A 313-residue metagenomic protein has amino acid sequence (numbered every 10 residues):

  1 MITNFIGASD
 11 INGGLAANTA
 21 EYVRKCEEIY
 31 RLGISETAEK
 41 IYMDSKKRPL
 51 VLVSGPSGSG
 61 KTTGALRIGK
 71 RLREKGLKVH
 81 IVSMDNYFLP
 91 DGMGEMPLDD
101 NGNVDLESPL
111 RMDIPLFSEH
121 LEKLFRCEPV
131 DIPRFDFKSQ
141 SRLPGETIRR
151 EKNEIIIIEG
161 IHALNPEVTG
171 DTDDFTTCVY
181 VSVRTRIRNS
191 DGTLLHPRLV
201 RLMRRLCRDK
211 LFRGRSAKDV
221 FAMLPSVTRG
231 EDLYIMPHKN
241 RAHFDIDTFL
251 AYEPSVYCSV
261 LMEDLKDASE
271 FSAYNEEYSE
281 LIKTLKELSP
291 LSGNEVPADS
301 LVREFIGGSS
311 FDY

Functional and structural regions predicted by a protein language model:
M1-E36: Charged, amphipathic alpha-helical linker segments immediately N-terminal to NTP-binding catalytic cores
T19-R24, R31, T169-Y313: Conserved NTP phosphate-binding and transfer environment spanning the P-loop NTPase/kinase superfamily
V51-V53: Hydrophobic anchor at the beta1->P-loop junction of P-loop NTPases
K61: Conserved lysine of the Walker
G64-I68, S83: Hydrophobic positions on the alpha1 helix immediately C-terminal to the Walker A/P-loop
K70-H80: Post-Walker A helix-loop "phosphate-sensing" segment adjacent to the P-loop in P-loop NTPases
H80-V82, L89-S139, I155: Conserved nucleotide-sensing/catalytic segment adjacent to the nucleotide-binding pocket in NTP-handling enzymes
F117-F175, F221-H238: Glycine-rich phosphate-binding loop used to anchor ATP phosphates in small-molecule kinases, encompassing both
